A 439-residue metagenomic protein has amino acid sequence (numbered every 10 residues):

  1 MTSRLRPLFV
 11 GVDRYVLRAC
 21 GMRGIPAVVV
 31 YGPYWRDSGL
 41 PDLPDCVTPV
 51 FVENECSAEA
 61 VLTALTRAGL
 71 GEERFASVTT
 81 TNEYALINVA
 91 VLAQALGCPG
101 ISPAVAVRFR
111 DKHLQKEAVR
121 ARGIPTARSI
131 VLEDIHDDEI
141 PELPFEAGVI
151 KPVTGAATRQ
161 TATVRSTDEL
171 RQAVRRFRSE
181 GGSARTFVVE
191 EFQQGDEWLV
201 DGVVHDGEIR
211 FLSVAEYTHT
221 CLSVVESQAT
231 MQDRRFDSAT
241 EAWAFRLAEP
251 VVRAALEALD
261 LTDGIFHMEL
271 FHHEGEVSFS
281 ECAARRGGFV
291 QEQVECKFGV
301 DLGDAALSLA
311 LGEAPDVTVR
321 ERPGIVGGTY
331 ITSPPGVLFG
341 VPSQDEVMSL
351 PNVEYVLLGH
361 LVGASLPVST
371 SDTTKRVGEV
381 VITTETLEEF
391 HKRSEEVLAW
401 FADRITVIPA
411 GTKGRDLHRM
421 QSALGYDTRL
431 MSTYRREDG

Functional and structural regions predicted by a protein language model:
M1-V105, L361-S365, D372-K375, E385-K413 (+2 more regions): ATP-binding N-terminal substructure of ATP-dependent carboxylate-amine bond-forming enzymes
L8, A121, D138-E139, S308-G439: Peripheral (often C-terminal) accessory segments that flank ATP-dependent C-N-forming ligase machineries
P49-C56, S129-D134, A162-R165: Short acidic-hydrophobic, aromatic-tinged amphipathic segments that line or gate anion-handling sites
A68-F75, L143-F145, S183, L259: Glycine-rich phosphate-binding loop signature in dinucleotide/nucleotide-binding domains
Q94-Q160: A conserved helix-loop-beta module that forms one wall/lid of the active-site cleft in ATP-utilizing catalytic domains
A118, P125-S129, A147-I150, T161-L199 (+3 more regions): Conserved ATP-binding module of the ATP-grasp superfamily
G148, R210, S278-E281: Protein kinase-like catalytic core scaffold
E191-L261, I265, H272, A283-A310 (+2 more regions): ATP-dependent carboxylate/phosphate-activation module, predominantly the ATP-grasp catalytic core and closely related
